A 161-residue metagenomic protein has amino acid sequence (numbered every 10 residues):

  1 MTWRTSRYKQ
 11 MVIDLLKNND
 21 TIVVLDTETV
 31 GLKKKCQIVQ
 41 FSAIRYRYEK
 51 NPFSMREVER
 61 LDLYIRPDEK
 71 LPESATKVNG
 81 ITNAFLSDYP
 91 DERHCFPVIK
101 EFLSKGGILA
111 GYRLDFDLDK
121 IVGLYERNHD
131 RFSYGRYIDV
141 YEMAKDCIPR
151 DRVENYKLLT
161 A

Functional and structural regions predicted by a protein language model:
T2-Y134, N155-A161: Conserved non-catalytic scaffold segment of RNase H-like nuclease domains
I138-Y156, T160: Short alpha-helix plus adjacent loop in nuclease-associated cores
